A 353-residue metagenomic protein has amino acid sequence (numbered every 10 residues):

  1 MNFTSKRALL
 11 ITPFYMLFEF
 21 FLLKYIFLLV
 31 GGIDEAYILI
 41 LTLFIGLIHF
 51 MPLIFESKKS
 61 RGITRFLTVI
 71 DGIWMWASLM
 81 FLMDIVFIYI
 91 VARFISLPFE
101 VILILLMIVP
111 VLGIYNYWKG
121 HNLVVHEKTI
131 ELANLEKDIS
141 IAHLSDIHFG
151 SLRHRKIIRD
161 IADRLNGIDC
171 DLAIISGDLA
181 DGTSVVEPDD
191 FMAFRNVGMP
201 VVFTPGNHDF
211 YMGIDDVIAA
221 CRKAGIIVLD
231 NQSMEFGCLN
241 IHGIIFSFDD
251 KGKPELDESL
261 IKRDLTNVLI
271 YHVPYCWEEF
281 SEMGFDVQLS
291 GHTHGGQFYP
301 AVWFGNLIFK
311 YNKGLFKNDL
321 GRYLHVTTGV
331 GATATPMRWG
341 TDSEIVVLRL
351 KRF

Functional and structural regions predicted by a protein language model:
M1-L123: Non-catalytic terminal accessory segments
I63-D71, A92-I108, I114-S145, G150-I168 (+1 more regions): N-terminal signal-anchor transmembrane helix
E131-F353: Soluble catalytic domains of enzymes that build or remodel membrane lipids, polysaccharides, and related
